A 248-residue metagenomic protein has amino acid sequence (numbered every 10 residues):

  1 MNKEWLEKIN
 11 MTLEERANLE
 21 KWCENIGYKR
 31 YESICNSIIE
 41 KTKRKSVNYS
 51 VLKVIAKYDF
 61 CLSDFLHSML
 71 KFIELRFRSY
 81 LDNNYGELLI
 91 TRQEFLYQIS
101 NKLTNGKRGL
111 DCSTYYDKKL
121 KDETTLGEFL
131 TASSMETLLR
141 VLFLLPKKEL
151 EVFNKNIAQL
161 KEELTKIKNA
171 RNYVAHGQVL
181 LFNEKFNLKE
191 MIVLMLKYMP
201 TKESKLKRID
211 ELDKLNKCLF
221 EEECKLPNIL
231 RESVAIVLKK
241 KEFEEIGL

Functional and structural regions predicted by a protein language model:
M1-E162, K166, L181-L248: Extended intrinsically disordered or low-complexity regions, especially N/C-terminal cytosolic tails and loops, rather
H176: Histidine-centered active-site/metal-ligand motif
